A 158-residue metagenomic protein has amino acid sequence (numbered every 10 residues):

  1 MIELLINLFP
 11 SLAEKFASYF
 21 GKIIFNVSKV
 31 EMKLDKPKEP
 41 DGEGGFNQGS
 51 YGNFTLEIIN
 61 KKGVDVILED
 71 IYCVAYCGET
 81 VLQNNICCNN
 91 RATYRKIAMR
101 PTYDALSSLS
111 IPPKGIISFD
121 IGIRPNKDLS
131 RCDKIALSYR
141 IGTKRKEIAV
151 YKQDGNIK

Functional and structural regions predicted by a protein language model:
M1-I24: Short, cationic, amphipathic peptide segments
P40-G49: Short, solvent-exposed loop/linker segments at the N-terminal edge of repeated beta-sheet extracellular domains
Q48-T55, S118, D133: Short, solvent-exposed loop/turn segments enriched in Ser/Thr/Gly
L56-K62: Asparagine-centered strand-capping/turn motif at beta-strand->loop junctions
G63-P113: The feature marks short-to-medium sequence segments in extracytoplasmic or secretory-pathway proteins
P113-K158: Surface-exposed edge beta-strand/loop patches
